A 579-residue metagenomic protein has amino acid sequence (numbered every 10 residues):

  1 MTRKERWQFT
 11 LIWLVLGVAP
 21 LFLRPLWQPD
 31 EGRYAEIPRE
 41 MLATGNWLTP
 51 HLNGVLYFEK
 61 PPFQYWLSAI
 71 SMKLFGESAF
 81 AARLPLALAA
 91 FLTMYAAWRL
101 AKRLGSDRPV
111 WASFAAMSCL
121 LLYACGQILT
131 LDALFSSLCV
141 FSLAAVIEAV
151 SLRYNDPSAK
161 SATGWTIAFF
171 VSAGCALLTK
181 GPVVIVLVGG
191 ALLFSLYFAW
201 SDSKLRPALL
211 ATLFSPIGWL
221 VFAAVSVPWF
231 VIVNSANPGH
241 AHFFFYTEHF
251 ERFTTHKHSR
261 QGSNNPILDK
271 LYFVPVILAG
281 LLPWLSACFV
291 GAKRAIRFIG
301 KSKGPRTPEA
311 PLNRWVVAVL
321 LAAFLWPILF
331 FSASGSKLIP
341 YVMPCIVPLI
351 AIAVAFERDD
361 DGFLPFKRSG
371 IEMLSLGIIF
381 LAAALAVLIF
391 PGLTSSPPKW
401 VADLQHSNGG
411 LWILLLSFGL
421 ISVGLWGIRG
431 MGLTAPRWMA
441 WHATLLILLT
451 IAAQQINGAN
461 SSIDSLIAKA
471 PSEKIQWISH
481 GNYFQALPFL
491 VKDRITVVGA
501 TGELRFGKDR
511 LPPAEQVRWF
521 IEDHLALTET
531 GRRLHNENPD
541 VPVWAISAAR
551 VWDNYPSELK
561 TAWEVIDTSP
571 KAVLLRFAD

Functional and structural regions predicted by a protein language model:
M1-R368: Membrane-integral, polyisoprenol-dependent glycosyltransferases of the GT-C/oligosaccharyltransferase superfamily
R3, I167, V171, G291-D579: Membrane-embedded architecture of ER/inner-membrane glycosylation machinery
